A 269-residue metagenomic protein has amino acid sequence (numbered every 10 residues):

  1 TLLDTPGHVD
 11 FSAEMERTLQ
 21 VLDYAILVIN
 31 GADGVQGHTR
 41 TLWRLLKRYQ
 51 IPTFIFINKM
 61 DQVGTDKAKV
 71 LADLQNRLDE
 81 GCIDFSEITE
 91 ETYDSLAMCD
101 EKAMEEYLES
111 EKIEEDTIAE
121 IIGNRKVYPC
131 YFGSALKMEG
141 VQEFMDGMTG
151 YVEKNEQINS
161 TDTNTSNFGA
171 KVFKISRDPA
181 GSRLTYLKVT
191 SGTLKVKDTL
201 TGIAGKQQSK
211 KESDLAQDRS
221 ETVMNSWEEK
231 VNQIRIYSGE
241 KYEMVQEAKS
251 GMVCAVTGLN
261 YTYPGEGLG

Functional and structural regions predicted by a protein language model:
T1-G269: Structural and coupling elements of P-loop NTPases
